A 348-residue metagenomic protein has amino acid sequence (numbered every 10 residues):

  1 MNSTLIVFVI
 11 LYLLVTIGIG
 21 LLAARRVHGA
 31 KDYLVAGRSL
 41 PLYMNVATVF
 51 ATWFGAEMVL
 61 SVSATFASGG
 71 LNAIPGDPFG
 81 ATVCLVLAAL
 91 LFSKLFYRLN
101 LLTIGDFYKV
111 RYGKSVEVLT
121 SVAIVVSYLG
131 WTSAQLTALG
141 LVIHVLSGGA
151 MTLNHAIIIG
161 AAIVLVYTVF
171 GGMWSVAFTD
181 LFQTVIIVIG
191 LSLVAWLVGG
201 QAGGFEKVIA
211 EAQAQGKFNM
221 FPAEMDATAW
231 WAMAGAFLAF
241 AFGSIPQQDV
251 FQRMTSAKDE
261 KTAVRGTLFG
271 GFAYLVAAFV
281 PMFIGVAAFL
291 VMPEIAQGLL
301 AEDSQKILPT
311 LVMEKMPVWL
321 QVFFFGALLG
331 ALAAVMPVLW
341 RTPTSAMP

Functional and structural regions predicted by a protein language model:
M1, V35-L40, M44, L60-G76 (+3 more regions): Loop-to-helix junctions at membrane interfaces in multi-pass transport proteins
M1-M44: N-terminal alpha-helical transmembrane segments of multi-pass membrane transport and channel/translocase proteins
L13-T16, T52-W53, A81-L85, I124-Y128 (+6 more regions): Residue-level recognition of pore/gate-forming positions within transmembrane alpha-helices of multi-pass
L14-A30, L91-G105, V166, F170-G172 (+5 more regions): Juxtamembrane interface elements at the cytosolic ends of transmembrane helices in multi-pass membrane proteins
L14-V15, M58, V83-L91, N100-L101 (+6 more regions): Membrane-embedded alpha-helical core segments of multi-pass
F50-A51, A73-V169, G235-G243, G330-V338: Helix-loop-helix module between adjacent transmembrane segments
L60-T65, L339-P348: Re-entrant/interfacial helical elements at transmembrane boundaries that shape and gate the permeation pathway
